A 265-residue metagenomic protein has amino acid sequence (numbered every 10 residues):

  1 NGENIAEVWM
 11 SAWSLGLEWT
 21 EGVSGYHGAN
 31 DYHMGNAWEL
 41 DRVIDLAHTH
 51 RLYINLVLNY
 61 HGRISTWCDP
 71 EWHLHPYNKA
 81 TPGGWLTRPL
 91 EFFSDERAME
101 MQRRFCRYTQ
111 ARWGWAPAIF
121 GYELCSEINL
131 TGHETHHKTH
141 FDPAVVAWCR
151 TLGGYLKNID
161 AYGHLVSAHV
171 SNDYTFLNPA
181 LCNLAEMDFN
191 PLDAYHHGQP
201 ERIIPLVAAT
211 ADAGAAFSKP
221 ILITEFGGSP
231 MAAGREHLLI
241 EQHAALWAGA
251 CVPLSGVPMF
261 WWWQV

Functional and structural regions predicted by a protein language model:
N1-F189, D193-E201: Active-site mouth of glycoside hydrolases
D45-L52, G154-L165, L181-V265: Catalytic-core region of carbohydrate-active enzymes that cleave or remodel glycosidic bonds
